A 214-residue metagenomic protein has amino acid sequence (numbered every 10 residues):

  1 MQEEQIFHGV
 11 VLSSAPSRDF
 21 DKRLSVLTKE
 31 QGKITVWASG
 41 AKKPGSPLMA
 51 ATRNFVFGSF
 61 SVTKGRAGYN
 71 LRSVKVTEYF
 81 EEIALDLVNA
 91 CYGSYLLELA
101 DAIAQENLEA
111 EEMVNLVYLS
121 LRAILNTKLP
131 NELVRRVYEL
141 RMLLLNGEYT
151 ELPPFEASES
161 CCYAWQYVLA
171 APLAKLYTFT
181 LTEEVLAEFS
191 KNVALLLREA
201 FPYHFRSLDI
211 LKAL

Functional and structural regions predicted by a protein language model:
M1-K22, L27-L214: Non-catalytic alpha-helical scaffolds and adjoining flexible linkers that form interface surfaces for assembly
